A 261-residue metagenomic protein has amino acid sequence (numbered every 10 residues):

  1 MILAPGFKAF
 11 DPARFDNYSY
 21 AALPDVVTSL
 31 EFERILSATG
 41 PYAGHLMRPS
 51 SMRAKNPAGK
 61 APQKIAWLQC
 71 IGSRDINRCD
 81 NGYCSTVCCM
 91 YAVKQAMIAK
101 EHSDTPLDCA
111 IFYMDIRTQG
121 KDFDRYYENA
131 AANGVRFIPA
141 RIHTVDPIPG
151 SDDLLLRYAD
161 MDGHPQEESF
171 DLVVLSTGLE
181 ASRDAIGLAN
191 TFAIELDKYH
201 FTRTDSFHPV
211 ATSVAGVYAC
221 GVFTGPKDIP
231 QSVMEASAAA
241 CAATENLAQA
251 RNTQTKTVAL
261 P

Functional and structural regions predicted by a protein language model:
M1-P261: Residues forming the flavin
